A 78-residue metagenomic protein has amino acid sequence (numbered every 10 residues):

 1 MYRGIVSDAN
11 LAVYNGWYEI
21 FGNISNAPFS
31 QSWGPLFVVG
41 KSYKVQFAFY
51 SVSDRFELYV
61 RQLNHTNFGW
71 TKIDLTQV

Functional and structural regions predicted by a protein language model:
M1-E57, N64-F68, V78: Glycine-rich, flexible loop motifs
G69-I73: A structural motif specific to WD40 beta-propellers
